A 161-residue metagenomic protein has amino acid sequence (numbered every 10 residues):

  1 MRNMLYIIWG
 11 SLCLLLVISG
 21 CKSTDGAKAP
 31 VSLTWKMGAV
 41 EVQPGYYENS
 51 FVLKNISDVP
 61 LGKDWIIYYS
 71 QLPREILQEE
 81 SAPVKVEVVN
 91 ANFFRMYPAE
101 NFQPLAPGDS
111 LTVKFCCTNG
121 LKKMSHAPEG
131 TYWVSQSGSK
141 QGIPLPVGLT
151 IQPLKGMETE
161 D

Functional and structural regions predicted by a protein language model:
M1-I8: Bacterial N-terminal signal peptides that target proteins for export
V17-G20: C-terminal motif of bacterial Sec signal peptides marking the signal peptidase cleavage site
D25-P44: Low-complexity, acidic Ser/Thr/Pro/Gly-rich terminal tails and inter-domain linkers that flank the onset of structured
Y46-S50, D64, F93, S110-T112: Intrinsic-disorder/low-complexity, polar/charged segments enriched in Ser/Thr/Lys/Arg/Asp/Glu/Gln
L53-S57: Asparagine-centered strand-capping/turn motif at beta-strand->loop junctions
L61-V89: Short acidic, flexible loop segments centered on an aromatic residue
S81-L121: Intrinsically disordered, low-complexity Pro/Gly/Ser/Thr-rich segments with frequent PxxP/GP/PP motifs and embedded
T112-E160: Terminal connector regions
